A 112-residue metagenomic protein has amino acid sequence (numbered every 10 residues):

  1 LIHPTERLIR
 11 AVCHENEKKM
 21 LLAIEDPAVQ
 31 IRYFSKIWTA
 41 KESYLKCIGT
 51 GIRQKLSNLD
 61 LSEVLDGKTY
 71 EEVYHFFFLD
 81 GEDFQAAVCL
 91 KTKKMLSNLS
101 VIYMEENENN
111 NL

Functional and structural regions predicted by a protein language model:
L1-L112: Core catalytic alpha/beta fold that binds nucleotide/phospho-ligands
